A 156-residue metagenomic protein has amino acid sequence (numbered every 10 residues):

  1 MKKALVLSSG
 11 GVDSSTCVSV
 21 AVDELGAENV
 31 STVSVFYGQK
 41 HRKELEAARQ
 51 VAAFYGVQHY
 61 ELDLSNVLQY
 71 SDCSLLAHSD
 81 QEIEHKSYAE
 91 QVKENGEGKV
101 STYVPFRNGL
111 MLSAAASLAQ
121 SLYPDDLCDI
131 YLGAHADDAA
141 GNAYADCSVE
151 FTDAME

Functional and structural regions predicted by a protein language model:
M1-E156: ATP-dependent adenylation/nucleotidyltransferase module used to activate substrates
